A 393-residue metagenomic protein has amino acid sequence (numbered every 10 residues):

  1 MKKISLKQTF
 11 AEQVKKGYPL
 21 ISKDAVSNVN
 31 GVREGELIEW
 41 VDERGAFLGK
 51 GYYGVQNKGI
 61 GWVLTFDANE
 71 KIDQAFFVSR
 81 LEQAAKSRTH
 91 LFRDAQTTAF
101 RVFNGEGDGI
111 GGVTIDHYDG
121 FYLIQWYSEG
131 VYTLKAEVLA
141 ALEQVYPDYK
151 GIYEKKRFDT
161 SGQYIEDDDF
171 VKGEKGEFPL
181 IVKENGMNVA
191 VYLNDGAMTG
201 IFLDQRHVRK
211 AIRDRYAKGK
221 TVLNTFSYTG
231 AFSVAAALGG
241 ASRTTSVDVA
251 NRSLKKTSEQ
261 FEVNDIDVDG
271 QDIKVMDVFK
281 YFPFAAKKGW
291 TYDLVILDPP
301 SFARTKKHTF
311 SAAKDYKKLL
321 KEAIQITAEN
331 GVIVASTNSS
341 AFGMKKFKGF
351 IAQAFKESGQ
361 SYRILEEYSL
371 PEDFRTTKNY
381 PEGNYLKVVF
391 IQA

Functional and structural regions predicted by a protein language model:
M1-V113, H117: Non-catalytic accessory regions of SAM-dependent methyltransferases
F103-D116, Y132-F202, K210: Non-catalytic substrate-recognition/targeting regions of SAM-dependent transferases
G219-Y228: Conserved class I S-adenosyl-L-methionine
T229-S242: Conserved SAM-binding loop of SAM-dependent methyltransferases across substrates and taxa, primarily the Class I
R243-D248: Conserved SAM-binding motif I beta-strand of class I
R252-I296: S-adenosyl-L-methionine
V278-K356: S-adenosylmethionine
V332-A393: C-terminal catalytic and target-recognition region of SAM-dependent MTase-like enzymes, primarily methyltransferases
